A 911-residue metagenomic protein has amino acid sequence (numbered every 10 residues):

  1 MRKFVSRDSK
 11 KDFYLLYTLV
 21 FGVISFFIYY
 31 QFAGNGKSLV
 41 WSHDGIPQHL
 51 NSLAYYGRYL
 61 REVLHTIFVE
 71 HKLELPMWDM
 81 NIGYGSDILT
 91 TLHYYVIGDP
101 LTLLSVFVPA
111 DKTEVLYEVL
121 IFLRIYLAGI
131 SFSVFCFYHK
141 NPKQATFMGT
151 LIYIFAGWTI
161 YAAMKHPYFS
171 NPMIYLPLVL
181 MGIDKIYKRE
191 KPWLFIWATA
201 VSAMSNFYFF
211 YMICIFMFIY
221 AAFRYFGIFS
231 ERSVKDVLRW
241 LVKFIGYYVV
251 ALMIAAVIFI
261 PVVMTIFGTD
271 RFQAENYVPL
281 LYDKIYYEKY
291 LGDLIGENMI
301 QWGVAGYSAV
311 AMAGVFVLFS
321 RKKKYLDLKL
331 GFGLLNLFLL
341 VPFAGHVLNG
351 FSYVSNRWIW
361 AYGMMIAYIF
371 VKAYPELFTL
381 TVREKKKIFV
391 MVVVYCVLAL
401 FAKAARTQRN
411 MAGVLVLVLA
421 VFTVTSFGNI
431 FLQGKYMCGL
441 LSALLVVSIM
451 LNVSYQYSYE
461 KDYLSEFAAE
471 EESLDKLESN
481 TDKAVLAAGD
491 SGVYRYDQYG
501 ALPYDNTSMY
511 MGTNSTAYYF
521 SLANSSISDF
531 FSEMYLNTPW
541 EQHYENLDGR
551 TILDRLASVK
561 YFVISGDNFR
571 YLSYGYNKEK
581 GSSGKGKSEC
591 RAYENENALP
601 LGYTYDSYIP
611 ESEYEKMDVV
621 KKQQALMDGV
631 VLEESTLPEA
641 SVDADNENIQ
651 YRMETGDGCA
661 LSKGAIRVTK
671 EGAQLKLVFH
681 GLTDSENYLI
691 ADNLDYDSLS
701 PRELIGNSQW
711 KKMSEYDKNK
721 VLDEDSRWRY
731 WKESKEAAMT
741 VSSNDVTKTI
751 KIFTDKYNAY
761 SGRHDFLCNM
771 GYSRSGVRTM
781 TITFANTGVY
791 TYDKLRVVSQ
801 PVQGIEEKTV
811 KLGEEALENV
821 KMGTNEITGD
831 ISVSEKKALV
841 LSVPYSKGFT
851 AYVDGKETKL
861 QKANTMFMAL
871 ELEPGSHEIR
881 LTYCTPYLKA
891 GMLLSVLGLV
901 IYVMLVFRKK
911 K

Functional and structural regions predicted by a protein language model:
M1-F32, R239, K243, S426-F431 (+2 more regions): Start-transfer (signal-anchor) and selected internal transmembrane alpha helices of multi-pass inner/ER membrane
R7-D8, E647-K911: Active-site-proximal, structured, solvent-exposed surfaces of multi-pass membrane proteins that position macromolecular
I24-F132, L151-M173, I266-R271, V278-W302 (+2 more regions): Membrane-interface coil-to-helix junctions
I46-L60, L64-T66, P100, W240-G331 (+2 more regions): Periplasmic/ER-lumenal interhelical loops and adjacent helix-loop junctions in multi-pass membrane proteins
I82-Y84, T91-Y94, V446-A469, V485-L556 (+7 more regions): Extracytoplasmic/lumenal acceptor-recognition loop(s) of multi-pass membrane glycoenzymes
L101-V106, T513, A517-G656, K663-A665 (+4 more regions): A cross-kingdom signal targeting lumenal/periplasmic-facing segments of multi-pass membrane and secretory-pathway
F122-H139, K143-I228, W240-V263, G268 (+2 more regions): Membrane-embedded helix bundles of polyisoprenyl
E190, F209, Y325-F343, V347-K476 (+1 more regions): Contiguous transmembrane helix-bundle modules in multi-pass membrane proteins
